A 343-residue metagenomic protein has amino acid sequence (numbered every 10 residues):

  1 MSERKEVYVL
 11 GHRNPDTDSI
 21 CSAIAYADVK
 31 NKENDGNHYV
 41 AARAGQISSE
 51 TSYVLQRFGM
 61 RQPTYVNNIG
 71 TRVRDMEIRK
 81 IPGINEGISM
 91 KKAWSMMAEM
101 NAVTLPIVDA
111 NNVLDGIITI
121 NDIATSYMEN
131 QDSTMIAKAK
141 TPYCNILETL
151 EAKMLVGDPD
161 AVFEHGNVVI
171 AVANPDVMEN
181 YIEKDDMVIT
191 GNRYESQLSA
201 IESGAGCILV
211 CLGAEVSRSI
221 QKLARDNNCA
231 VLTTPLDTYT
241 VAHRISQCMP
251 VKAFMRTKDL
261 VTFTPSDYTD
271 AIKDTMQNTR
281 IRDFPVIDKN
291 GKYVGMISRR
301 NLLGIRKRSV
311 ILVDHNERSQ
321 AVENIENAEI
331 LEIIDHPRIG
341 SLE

Functional and structural regions predicted by a protein language model:
M1-T104, D109-D115, N121-T125, Q247-E343: Replace "Mg2+/Mn2+-dependent" with "divalent metal-dependent
I20-A23, I47-T51, Y127-T134, L150-K153 (+1 more regions): Short N-terminal helix-initiation segments at or just after the protein's N-terminus
E50, G70-T71, I170-F254: Feature captures the catalytic cores and cofactor-binding loops of soluble hydro-lyases/lyases that act on carboxylate
F58, T149-V162, P175-E179, A205 (+2 more regions): Short, charge-rich amphipathic segments
T64-D75, K138-C144, Y239-T240: Short linear loop/turn motifs
P82-I84, E164-I170, D185-V188, I208-V210 (+2 more regions): Short, flexible loop segments at the rims of nucleotide/cofactor-binding pockets, characterized by
T119-D122, S126-A137, T141, Y194 (+2 more regions): Beta-strand/loop-dominated core regions that host nucleotide or nucleotide-derived cofactor-binding catalytic loops
K138-S196: Gly/Thr-rich phosphate-binding loop signature of adenosyl cofactor/nucleotide-binding cores
